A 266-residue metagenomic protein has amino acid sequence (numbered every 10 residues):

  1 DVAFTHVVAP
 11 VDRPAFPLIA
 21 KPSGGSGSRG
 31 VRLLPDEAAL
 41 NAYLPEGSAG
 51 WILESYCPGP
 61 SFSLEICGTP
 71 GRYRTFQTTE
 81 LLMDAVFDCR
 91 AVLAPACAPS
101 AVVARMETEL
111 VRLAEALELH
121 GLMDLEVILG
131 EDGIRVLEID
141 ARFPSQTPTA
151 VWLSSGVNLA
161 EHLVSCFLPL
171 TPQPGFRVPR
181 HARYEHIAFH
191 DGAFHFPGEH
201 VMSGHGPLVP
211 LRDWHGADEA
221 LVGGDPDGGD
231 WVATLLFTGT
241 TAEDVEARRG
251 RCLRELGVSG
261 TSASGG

Functional and structural regions predicted by a protein language model:
D1-G59, T69-R72, V92-R112, G250-L253: Active-site nucleotide/adenylate-binding loops and adjacent lid/helix of ATP-dependent enzymes
P10, E126-I128: Short, solvent-exposed loop/turn elements at beta->coil junctions and helix N-caps that rim active or binding pockets
G30, V86-D88, F196-P197, V222: Short, charged, surface-exposed secondary-structure boundary motifs
S55-E118, L129, D140-F167, F176-R177 (+1 more regions): ATP-dependent carboxylate/phosphate-activation module, predominantly the ATP-grasp catalytic core and closely related
L119-D124: Active-site-adjacent "lid" and substrate-binding segments of diverse enzymatic cores
G133-R135: Conserved protein kinase catalytic/activation segment
V164-G266: Peripheral (often C-terminal) accessory segments that flank ATP-dependent C-N-forming ligase machineries
